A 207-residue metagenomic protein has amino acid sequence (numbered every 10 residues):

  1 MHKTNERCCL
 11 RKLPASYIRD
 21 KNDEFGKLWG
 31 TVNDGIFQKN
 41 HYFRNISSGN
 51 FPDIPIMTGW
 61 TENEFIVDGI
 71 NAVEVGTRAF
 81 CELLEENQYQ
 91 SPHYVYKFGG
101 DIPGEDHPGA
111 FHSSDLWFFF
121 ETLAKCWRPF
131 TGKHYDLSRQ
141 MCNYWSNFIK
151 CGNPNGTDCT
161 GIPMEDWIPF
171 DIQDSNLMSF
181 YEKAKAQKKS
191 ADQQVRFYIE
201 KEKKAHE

Functional and structural regions predicted by a protein language model:
M1-E86: Substrate-access "cap/lid" subdomains that shape and gate the entrance to catalytic or ligand-binding pockets
V75-R78, E82-E207: Mobile gating loops/cap/lid regions near enzyme active sites that modulate substrate access
